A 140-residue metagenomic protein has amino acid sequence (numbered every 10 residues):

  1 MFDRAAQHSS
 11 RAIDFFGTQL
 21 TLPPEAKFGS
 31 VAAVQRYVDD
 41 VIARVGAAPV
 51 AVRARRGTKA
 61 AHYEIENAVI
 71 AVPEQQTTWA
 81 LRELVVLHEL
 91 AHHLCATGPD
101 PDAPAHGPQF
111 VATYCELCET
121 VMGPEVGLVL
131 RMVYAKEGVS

Functional and structural regions predicted by a protein language model:
M1-L84, H93-S140: Active-site-proximal or metal-binding-adjacent scaffold patches in catalytic folds
E89: Walker B catalytic acidic pair
